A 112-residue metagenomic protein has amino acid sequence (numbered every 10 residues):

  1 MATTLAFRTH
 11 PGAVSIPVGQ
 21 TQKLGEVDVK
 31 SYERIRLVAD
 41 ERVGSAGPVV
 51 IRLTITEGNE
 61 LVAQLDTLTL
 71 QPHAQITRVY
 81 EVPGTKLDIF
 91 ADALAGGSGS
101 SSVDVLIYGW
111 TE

Functional and structural regions predicted by a protein language model:
M1-K30: Transition segment at domain starts
R8-S15, A63-H73: Solvent-exposed serine/threonine-rich low-complexity stretches and specific carbohydrate-binding patches
K23-E26, A74-V82: Exposed aromatic-hydrophobic patches
S31-L37, E81-V103: Noncatalytic modules at the cell exterior or secretory-pathway interfaces, chiefly beta-strand-rich lectin/adhesion
V38-R42: Short edge beta-strand/loop segments characteristic of extracellular beta-sandwich folds
S45-A63: Short, surface-exposed beta-strand/strand-loop-strand elements in extracellular ectodomains
V49-I51, G96-W110: Edge beta-strands of jelly-roll/beta-sandwich modules across compartments, strongly enriched in secreted/luminal
